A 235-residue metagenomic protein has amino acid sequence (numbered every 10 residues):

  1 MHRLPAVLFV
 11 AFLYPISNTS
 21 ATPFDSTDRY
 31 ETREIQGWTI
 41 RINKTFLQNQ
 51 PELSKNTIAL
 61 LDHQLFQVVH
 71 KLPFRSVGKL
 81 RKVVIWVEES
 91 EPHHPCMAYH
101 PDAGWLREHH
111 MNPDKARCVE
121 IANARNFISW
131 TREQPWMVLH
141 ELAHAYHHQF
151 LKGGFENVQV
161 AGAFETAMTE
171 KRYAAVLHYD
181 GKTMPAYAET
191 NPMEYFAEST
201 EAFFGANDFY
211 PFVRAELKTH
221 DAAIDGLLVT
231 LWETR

Functional and structural regions predicted by a protein language model:
M1-L4: Positively charged n-region of N-terminal signal peptides that target proteins for export
A6-P15: Bacterial N-terminal signal peptides
T19-P23: Boundary at the C-terminal end of the N-terminal hydrophobic targeting segment
D28-Y30: Short, acidic/polar N-cap/turn motifs at the starts of alpha helices
R33-K55, N123: Acidic/histidine-rich, surface-exposed loop or edge segments in extracytoplasmic proteins
Q48-H63, S129-M137, Y187-N191, K218-A222: Soluble non-cytosolic domains of exported or imported proteins
I58-T169: Acidic/His-rich structured neighborhood in mature extracellular/periplasmic domains
E108-A116, A122, G162-R235: Metalloprotease/metallohydrolase-associated module, dominated by Zn2+-dependent proteases
